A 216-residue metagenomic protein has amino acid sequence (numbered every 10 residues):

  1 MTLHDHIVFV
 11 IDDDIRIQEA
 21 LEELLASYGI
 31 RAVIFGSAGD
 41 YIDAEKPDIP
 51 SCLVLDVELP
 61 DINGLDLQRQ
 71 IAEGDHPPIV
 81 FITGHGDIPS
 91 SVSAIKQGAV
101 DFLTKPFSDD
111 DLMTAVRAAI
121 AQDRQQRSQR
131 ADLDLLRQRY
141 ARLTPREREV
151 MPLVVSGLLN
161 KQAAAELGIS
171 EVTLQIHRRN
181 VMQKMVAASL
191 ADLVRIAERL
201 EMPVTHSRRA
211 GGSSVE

Functional and structural regions predicted by a protein language model:
H4-I17, L21-L25, A38, L53: Conserved acidic segment of CheY-like receiver
I34-C52: Acidic, metal-coordinating helix/loop segments flanking the phosphotransfer/catalytic sites of two-component signaling
G36-S37, N63-D66: Acidic catalytic/metal-coordinating carboxylates
D56, T83: Active-site residues of response regulator receiver
D87-P89, L103, F107-R117, Q162 (+1 more regions): C-terminal output helix
L159-D192: Recognition helix of helix-turn-helix DNA-binding domains
M182-E216: Basic, Lys/Arg-enriched C-terminal extension of HTH/homeodomain DNA-binding domains
